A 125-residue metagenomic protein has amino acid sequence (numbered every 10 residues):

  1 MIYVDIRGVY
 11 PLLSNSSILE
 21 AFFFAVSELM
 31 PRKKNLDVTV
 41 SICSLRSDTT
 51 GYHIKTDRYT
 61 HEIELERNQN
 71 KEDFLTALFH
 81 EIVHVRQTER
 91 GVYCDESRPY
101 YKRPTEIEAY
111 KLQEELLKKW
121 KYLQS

Functional and structural regions predicted by a protein language model:
M1-P11, K33-D48: Hydrophobic or amphipathic, alpha-helical segments that drive membrane association/targeting
L12-L36: Zn2+-dependent metallopeptidase catalytic core
S14, I18, L75, T105-E108: Hydrophobic (often cysteine-bearing) scaffold residues that line and stabilize catalytic clefts of nucleotide/cofactor
E28-N35, V92, W120-S125: Surface-exposed helix-capping loop/turn segments at secondary-structure junctions
T39-E62, K71: Catalytic zinc-binding patch centered on the HExxH motif and its immediate surroundings that defines zinc-dependent
H61-L78, Y101: Short pre-active-site segment immediately N-terminal to the catalytic Zn-binding motif
I82-E96: Catalytic Zn2+-binding segment of zinc metalloproteases
S97-S125: Post-HExxH zinc-binding segment in Zn-dependent metallohydrolases
